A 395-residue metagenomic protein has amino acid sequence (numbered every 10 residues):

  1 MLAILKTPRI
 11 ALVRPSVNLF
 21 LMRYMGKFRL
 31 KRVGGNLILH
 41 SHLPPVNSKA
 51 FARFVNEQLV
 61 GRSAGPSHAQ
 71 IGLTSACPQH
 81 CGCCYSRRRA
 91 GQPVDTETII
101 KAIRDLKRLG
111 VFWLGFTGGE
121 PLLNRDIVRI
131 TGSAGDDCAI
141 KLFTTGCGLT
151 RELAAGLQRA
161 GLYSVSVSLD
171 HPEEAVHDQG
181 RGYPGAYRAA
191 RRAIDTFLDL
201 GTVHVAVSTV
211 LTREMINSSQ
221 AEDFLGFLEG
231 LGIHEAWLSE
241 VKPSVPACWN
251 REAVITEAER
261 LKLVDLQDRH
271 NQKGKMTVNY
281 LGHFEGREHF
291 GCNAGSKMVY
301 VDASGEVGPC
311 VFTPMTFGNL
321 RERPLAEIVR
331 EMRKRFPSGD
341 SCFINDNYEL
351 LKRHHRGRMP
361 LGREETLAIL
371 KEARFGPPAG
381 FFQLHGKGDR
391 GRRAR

Functional and structural regions predicted by a protein language model:
A3, D170, A175, G180-F290 (+3 more regions): Radical SAM enzyme [4Fe-4S]-AdoMet core and its adjacent flexible, acidic and glycine-rich loops/tails across
T7-R9, P15-M22, K27-G35, L43-A155: Conserved alpha-helical substructure of the radical SAM core
P45-G65, G274, P314-E327, M332: Short, charged low-complexity linear segments at domain edges
H68, R87-T96, L109-L123, G135-L149 (+3 more regions): Core AdoMet radical
A69, G295-K297: Short loop/turn microsegments at loop-to-beta-strand junctions
A76-S86, A294, P309-F312, G339-L350: Local cysteine-cluster metal-coordination motifs and their immediate loop/turn environment, predominantly Fe-S cluster
K107, G135, G156-A160, D199 (+1 more regions): Acidic (Asp/Glu)-rich catalytic clusters
F312-R395: Flexible mid-to-C-terminal extensions adjoining Fe-S/redox cofactors in radical SAM and related proteins
